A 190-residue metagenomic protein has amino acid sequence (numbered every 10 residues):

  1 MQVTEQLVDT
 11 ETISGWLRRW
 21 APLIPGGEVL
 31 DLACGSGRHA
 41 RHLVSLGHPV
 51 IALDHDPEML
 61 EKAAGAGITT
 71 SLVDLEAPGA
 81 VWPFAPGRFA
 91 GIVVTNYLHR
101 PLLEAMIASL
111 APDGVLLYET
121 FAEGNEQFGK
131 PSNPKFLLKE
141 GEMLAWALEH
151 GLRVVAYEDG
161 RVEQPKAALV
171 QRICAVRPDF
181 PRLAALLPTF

Functional and structural regions predicted by a protein language model:
M1-I24: S-adenosyl-L-methionine
G27-G35: Conserved class I S-adenosyl-L-methionine
G37, R41-G79: Class I SAM-dependent methyltransferase SAM/SAH-binding core
V81-G91: A short acidic, Gly/Pro-enriched loop at the edge of an enzyme's catalytic core that lines a small-molecule cofactor
L110-P112: Helix-to-beta-strand junctions that scaffold the AdoMet/dcAdoMet cofactor pocket in Class I SAM-dependent enzymes
G114-G124: Conserved beta-strand signature within the Rossmann-like core of class I S-adenosyl-L-methionine
K135-G151: Short alpha-helix
V162-F190: Core SAM-dependent methyltransferase catalytic element
